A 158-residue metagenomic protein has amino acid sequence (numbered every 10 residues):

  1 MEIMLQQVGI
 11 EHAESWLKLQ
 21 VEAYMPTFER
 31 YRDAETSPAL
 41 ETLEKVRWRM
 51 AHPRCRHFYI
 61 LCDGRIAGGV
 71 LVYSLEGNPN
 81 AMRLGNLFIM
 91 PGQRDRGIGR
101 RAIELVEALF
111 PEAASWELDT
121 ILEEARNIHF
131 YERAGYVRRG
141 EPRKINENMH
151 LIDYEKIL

Functional and structural regions predicted by a protein language model:
I3-K18: A short beta-loop-alpha structural element at the N-terminal edge of CoA-dependent acyl/N-acetyltransferase catalytic
V21-V46: Conserved GNAT-fold acetyl-CoA-binding loop/helix
E44-Y59, G68: A short helix-loop-beta-strand connector motif used in the catalytic cores of GNAT acetyltransferases and, in some
Y59, R65-S74, R83, F88: Conserved beta-strand in the GNAT
N80-P91, L118-T120: Conserved acetyl-CoA binding element of GNAT-fold acetyltransferases
L84-G85, D95-R100, V106: Glycine-rich acyl-CoA binding loop
R100-E104, A108, E123-E141, I145-N146: Conserved active-site alpha-helix within GNAT-family acetyltransferase domains
L109-I121: Conserved GNAT acetyl-CoA-binding A-motif
